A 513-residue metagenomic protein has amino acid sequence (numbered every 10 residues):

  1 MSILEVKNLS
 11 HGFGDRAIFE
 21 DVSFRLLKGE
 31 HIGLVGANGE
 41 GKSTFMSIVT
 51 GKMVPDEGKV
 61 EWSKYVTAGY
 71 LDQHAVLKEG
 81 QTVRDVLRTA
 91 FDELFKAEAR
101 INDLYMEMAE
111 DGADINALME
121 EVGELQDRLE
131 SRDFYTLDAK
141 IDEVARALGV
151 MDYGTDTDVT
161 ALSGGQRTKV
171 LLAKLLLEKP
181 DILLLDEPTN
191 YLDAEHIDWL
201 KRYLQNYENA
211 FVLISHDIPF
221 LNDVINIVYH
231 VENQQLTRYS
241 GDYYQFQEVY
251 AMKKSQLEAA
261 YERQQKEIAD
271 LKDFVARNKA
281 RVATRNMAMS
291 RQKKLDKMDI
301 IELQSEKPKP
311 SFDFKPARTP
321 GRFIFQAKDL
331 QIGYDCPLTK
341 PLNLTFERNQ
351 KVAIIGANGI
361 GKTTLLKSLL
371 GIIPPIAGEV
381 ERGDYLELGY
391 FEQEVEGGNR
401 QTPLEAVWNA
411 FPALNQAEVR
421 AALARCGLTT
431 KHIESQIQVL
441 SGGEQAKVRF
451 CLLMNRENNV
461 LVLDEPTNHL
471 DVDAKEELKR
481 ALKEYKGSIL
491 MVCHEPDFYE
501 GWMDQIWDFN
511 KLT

Functional and structural regions predicted by a protein language model:
M1-A259, P308, A317-T513: ABC ATP-binding cassette signature C-motif
Y250-Q304: Intracellular alpha-helical coupling/juxtamembrane segments of multi-pass membrane proteins
F312-F314: Post-kinase regulatory C-tail/linker adjacent to protein kinase catalytic domains
